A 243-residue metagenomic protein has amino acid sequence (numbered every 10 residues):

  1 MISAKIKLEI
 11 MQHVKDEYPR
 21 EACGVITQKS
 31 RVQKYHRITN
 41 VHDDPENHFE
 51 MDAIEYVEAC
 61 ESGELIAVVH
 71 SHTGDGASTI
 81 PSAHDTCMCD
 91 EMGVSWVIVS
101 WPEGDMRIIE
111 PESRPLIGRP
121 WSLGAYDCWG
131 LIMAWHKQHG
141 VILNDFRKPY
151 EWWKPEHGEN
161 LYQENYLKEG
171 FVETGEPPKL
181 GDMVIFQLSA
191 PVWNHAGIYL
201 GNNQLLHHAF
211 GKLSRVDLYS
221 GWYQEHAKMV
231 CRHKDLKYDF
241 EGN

Functional and structural regions predicted by a protein language model:
M1-L65, G76-E112: Conserved beta-strand-loop surface patch within small alpha/beta domains used for substrate/adaptor or ligand engagement
I66-H72: Active-site neighborhood of phospho(di)ester-bond hydrolases with catalytic His/Asp-centered motifs
P81, Y150-S214, Y219-S220: ...with weaker cross-activation on analogous glycine-rich loops/strands in unrelated enzymes
I117-R119: A glycine-biased structural micro-motif
S122-H139: Active-site nucleophilic cysteine motif
K137-G140, P155-H157: Anionic-ligand-binding alpha/beta catalytic cores of soluble enzymes and soluble regulatory domains that recognize
L143-K148: Surface-exposed patches in mature extracellular/periplasmic domains of secreted proteins
D217-N243: Glycine- and charge-enriched low-complexity intrinsically disordered segments
